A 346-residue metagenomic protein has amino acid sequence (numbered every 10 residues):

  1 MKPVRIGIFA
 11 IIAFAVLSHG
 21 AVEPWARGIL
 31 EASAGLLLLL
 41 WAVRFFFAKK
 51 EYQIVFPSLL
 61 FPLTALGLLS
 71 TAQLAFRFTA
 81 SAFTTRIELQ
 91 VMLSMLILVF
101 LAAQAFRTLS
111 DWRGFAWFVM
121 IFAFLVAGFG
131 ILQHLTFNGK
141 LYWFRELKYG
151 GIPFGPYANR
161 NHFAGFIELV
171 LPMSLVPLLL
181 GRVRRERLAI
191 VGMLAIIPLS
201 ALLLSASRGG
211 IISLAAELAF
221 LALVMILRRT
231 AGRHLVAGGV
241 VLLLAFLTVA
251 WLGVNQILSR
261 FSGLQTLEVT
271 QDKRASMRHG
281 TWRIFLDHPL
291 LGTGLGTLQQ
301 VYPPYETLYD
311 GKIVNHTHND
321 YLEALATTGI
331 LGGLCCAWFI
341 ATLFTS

Functional and structural regions predicted by a protein language model:
M1-I121, V176-M193, A219-L243, V269 (+1 more regions): Transmembrane signal-anchor hairpin modules in multi-pass inner-membrane enzymes, especially those that act on
I12-A15, L194-A206: Membrane-interface alpha helices of multi-pass inner-membrane proteins
A21, R77-L93, Y149-A164, T270 (+2 more regions): Short aromatic-rich membrane-water interface segments that cap or initiate transmembrane helices in multi-pass membrane
A26, L109, G128-F137, F144 (+5 more regions): A membrane-periplasm/extracellular boundary helix in multi-pass inner-membrane enzymes that assemble envelope glycans
G67-L74, D111-E146, A158, L199-S205: Hydrophobic alpha-helical transmembrane segments
V126, G139-P177, A206-G209, N319-A324: Membrane-interface segments at transmembrane-helix junctions in multi-pass inner-membrane proteins
N159, A275-V314, Y321-C335: TM-adjacent membrane-interface loops and short helices in multi-pass inner/ER membrane proteins
I330-S346: Hydrophobic transmembrane alpha-helices and their immediate junctions
